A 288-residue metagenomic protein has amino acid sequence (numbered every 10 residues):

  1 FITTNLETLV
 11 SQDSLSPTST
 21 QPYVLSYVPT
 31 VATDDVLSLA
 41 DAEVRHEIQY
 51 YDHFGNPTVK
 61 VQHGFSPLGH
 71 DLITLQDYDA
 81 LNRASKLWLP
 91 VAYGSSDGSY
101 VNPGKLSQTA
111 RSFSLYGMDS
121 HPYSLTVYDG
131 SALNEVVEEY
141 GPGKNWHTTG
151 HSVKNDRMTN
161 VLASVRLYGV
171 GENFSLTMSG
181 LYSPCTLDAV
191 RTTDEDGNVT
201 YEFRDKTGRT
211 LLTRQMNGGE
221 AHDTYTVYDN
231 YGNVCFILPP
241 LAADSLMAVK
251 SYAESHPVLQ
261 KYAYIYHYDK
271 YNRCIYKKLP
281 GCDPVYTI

Functional and structural regions predicted by a protein language model:
I2-I288: Beta-strand elements of repeat-based all-beta scaffolds
